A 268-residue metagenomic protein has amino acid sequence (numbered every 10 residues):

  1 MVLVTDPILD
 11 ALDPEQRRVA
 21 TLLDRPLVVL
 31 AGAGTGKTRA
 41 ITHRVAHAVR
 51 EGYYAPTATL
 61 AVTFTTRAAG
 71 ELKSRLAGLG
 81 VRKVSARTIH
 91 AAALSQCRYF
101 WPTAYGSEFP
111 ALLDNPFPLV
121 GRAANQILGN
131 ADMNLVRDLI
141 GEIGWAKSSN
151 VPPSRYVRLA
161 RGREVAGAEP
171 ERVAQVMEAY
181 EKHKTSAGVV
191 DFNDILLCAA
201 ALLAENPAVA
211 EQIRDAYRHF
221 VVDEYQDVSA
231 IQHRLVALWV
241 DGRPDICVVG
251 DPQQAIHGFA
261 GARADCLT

Functional and structural regions predicted by a protein language model:
M1-I8: Conserved adenine-nucleotide phosphate-binding loops and their immediately adjacent elements
I8-T21, R25-L30, A40, L60 (+4 more regions): Conserved helicase NTPase motor core
G32-A33, F64: P-loop (Walker A) phosphate-binding loop of NTP-binding proteins
G36-K37: Conserved glycine(s) of the Walker
T42-A46: A conserved segment at the C-terminal end of the G1
A48-T57: Post-Walker A helix-loop "phosphate-sensing" segment adjacent to the P-loop in P-loop NTPases
P56-E142, T268: Conserved P-loop NTPase-based nucleic-acid remodeling module centered on helicase motor cores
F117-V189, A264: Basic/charged alpha-beta structural segments of nucleotide/phosphate-handling enzymes
